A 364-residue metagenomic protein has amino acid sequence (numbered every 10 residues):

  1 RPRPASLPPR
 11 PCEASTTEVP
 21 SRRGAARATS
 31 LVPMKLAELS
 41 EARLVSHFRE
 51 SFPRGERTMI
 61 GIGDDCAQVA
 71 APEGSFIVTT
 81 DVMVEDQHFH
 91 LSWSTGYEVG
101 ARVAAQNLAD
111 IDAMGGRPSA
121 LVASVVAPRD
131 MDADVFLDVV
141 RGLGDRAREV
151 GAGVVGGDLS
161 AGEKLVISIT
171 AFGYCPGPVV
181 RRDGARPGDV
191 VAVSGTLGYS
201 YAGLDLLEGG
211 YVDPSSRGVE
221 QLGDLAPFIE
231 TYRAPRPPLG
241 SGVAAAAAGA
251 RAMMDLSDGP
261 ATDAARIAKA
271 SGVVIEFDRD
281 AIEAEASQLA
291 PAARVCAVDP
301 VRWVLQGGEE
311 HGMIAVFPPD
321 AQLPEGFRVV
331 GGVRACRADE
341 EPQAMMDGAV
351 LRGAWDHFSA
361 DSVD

Functional and structural regions predicted by a protein language model:
P2-A14, E18-P20, A25-A28, V32: Short amphipathic, helix-prone segments within low-complexity/disordered or flexible regions
L31-T95, M114, A123, G142-R146 (+1 more regions): Extreme N-terminal cap/leader segments of soluble proteins
L36, S40, P235-R236, I282-A284 (+1 more regions): Acidic, Ser/Thr/Pro-rich beta/coil linker or hinge segments at domain junctions
I60-G61, I77-T79, G153-G157, A171 (+3 more regions): General beta-strand structural signal in soluble alpha/beta enzymes
A71-E73, M83, P118-V212: Glycine-rich anion-binding loops of enzyme active sites
G96-A120, R141-E149, P238-A244, G259-I267: Small-aliphatic-rich amphipathic alpha-helix that forms the alpha element of a beta-alpha
D130, Y211, A226-G307: Active-site-proximal betaalpha loop/short-helix elements that scaffold phosphoryl/nucleotidyl transfer chemistry
F172-Y174, I314-P318: Short hydrophobic/aromatic beta-strand micro-patches that form the beta-sheet surface supporting nucleotide- or nucleic
